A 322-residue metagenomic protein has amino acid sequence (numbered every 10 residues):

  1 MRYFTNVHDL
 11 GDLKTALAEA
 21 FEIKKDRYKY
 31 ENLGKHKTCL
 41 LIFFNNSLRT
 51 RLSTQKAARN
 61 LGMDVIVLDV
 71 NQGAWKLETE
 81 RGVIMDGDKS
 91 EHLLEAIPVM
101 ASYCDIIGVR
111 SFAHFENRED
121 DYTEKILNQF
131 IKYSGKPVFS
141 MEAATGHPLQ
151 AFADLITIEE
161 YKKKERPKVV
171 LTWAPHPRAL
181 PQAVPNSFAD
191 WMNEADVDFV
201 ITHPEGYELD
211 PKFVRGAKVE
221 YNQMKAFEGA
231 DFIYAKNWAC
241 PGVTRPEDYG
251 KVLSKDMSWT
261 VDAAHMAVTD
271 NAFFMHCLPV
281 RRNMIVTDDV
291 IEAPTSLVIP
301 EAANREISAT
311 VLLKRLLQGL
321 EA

Functional and structural regions predicted by a protein language model:
M1-L52, K56: Positively charged, low-complexity intrinsically disordered leader regions
L33-C39, R166-K168, N271: Phosphate-coordination loops involved in phosphoryl transfer and adenosine-cofactor binding
G34-L41, S47-E159, R281: Phosphate/diphosphate ligand-binding glycine-rich loop within oxidoreductases
F44-G62, I66-V67, E159-K236, P241-G242: Glycine-rich phosphate/diphosphate-binding loop of Rossmann-like nucleotide-binding domains
L61, Y133-S134, A195, R215 (+2 more regions): Short, structured coil segments at secondary-structure junctions
K212-D289, T295-S296: Rossmann-like adenosine-cofactor binding region
E292-A322: C-terminal helix-to-coil terminal segments
